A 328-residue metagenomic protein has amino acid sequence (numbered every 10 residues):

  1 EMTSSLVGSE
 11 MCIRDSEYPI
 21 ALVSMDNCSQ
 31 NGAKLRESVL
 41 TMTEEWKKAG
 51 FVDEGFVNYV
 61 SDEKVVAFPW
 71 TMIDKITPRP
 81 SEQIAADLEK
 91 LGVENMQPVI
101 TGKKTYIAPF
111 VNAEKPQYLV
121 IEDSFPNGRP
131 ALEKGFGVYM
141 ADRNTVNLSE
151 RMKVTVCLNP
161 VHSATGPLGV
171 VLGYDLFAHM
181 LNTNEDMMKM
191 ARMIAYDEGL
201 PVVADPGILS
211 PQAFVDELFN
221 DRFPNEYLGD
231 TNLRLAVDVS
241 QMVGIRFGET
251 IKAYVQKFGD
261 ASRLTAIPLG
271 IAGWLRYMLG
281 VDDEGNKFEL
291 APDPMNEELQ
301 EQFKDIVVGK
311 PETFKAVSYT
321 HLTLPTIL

Functional and structural regions predicted by a protein language model:
E1-I13, H321-L328: Single conserved hydrophobic/aromatic residue that forms the stacking wall/gate of nucleotide- or nucleobase-binding
S4-S5, S9, R14-F56: Active-site periphery "cap/insert" segments of enzyme catalytic domains
R14-S16, G169-L172, R263-I267: Soluble secreted/lumenal catalytic domains with histidine-centered metal-binding or acid-base catalytic motifs
E17-A21, M42-F56, V171-M187, V202 (+1 more regions): Inter-helical turn/loop segments and adjacent helix faces that build the functional surface of alpha-helical bundle
N27, V154-G169: Conserved phosphate/anionic-ligand binding catalytic regions in large, soluble enzymes, centered on
R36, L40, E44-V52, V57-S149 (+1 more regions): Primary mode marks residue(s) on the alpha4-beta5-alpha5 output face of response regulator receiver
I194, F219-Y227, N232-L322, L328: Long, compositionally biased intrinsically disordered regions
A195-F214: A structural-propensity feature for long, helix-poor, extended segments
